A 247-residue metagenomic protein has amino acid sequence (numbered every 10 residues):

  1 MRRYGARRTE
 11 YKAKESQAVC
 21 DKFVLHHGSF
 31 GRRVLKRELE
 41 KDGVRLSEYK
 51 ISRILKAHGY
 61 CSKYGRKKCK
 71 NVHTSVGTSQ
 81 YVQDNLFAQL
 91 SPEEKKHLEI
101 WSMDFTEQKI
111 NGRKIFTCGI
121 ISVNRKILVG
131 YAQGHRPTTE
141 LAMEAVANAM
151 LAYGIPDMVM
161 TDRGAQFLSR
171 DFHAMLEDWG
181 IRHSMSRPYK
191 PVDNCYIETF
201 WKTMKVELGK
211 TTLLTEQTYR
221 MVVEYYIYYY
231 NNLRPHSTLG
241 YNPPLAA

Functional and structural regions predicted by a protein language model:
M1, V19, L35, I51 (+11 more regions): Mobile genetic element proteins and their domesticated derivatives, centered on retroelements and DNA transposons
M1-K96, P243-A246: Basic, flexible linker segments flanking DNA-binding modules in nucleic acid-interacting mobile-element proteins
G65-K67, M160-R163, E177-Y196, T212-E216: RNase H-like polynucleotidyl transferase catalytic core
Q89-V129, H135-P137: An active-site-proximal beta-strand-loop segment
R113, Y131-Y153: Active-site beta-loop-alpha junctions of metal-dependent nucleic acid enzymes, especially the RNase H-like/DDE
Y153-S169, Y189, G240-L245: Acidic/histidine-rich, metal-coordinating catalytic segments
E177, I181, K202-A247: C-terminal domain-tail junction helix/linker
